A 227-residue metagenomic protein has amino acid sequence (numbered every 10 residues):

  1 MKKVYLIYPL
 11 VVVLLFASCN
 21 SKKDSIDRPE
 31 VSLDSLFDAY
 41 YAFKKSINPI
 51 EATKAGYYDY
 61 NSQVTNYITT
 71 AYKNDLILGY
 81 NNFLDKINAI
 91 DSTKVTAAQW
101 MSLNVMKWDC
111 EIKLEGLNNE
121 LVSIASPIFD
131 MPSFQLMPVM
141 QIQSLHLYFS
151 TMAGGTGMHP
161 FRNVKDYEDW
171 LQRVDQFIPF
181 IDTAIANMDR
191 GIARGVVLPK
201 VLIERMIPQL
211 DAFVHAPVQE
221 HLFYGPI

Functional and structural regions predicted by a protein language model:
M1-P29: Bacterial Sec-dependent N-terminal signal peptides
C19-I227: N-terminal maturation segment of proteins
